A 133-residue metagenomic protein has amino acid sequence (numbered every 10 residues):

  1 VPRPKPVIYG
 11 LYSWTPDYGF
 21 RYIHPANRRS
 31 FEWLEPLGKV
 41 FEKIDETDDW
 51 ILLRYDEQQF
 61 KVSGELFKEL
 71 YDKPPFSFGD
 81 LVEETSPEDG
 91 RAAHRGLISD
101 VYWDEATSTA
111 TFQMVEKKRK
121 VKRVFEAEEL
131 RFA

Functional and structural regions predicted by a protein language model:
P4-F31, K73-E88: Short coil-to-beta transition motif at edge beta-strands of beta-rich domains
Y18-K61, S86-F132: Basic/aromatic-rich interaction segments and small domains that mediate binding to polyanionic partners
G64-D72: Short alpha-helix capping/helix-loop boundary micro-motifs
